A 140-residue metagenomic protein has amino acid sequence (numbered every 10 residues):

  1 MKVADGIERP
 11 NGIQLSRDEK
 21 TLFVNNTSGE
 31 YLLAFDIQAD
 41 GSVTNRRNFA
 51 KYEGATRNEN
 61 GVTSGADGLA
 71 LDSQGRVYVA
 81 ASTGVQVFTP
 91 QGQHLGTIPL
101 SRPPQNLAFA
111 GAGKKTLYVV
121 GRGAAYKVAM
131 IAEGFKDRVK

Functional and structural regions predicted by a protein language model:
M1-A4, V43-K51, G96-L100, D137-K140: Beta-propeller fold detector
M1-T21, Y52-S82, S101-K115, R122: Beta-rich, blade/repeat-based domains predominating in secreted/periplasmic proteins but also intracellular
T27, I37, S82, R122 (+1 more regions): Short loop/turn segments immediately following the C-termini of beta-strands
T27-E30, S42, V79: Short, solvent-exposed loop/turn segments at conserved positions within beta-propeller repeat blades
G29, A39, Q91-Q93, A132: Short coil turn/linker residues within repeat-based beta-strand modules
E30-L32, V85-Q86, A125-K127: Structural signal for beta-propeller blades
A34-V43, A129-D137: Short loop/turn segments immediately following beta-strands, especially the blade-tip and inter-blade linker loops
N106-K140: Blade-level signature of beta-propeller repeat domains, shared across WD40, Kelch, NHL, RCC1 and BNR/Asp-box propellers
